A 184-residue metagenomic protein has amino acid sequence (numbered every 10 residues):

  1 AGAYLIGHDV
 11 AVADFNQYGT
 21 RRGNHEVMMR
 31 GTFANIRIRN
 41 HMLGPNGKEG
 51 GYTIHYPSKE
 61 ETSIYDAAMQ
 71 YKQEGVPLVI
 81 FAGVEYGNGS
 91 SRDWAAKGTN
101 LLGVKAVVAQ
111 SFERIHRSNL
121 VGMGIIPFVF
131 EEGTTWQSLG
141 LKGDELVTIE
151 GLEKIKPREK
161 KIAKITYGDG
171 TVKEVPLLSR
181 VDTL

Functional and structural regions predicted by a protein language model:
A1-L184: Fe-S-dependent hydro-lyases/dehydratases of central metabolism
